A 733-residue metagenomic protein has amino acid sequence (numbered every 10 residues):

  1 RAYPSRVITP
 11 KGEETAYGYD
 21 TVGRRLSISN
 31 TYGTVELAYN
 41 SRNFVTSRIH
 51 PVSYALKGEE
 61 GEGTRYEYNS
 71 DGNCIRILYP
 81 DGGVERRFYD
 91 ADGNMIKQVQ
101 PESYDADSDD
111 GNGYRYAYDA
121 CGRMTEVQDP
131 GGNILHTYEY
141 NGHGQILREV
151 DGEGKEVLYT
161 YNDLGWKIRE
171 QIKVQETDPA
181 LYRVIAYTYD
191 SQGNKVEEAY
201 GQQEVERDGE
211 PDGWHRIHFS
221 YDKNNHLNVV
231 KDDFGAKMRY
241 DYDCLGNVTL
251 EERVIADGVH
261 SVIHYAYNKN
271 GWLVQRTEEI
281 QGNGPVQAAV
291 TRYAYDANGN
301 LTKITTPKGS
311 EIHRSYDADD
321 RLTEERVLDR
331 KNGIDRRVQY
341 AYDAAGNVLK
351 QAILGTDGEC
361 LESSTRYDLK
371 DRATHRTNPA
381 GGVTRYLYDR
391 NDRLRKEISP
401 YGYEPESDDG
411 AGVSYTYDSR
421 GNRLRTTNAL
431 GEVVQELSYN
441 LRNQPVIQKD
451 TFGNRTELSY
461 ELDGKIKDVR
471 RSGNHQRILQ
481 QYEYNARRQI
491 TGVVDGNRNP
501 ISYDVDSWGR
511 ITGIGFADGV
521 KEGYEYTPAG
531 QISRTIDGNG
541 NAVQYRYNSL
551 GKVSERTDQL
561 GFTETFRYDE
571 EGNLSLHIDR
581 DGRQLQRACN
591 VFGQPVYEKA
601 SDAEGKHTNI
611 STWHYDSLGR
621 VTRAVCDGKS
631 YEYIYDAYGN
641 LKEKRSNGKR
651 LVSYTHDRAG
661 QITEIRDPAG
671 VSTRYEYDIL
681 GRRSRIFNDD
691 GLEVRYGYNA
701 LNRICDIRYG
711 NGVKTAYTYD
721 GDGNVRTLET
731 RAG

Functional and structural regions predicted by a protein language model:
R1-N378, G382-D495, N499-F516, V520-D537 (+6 more regions): Beta-strand elements of repeat-based all-beta scaffolds
